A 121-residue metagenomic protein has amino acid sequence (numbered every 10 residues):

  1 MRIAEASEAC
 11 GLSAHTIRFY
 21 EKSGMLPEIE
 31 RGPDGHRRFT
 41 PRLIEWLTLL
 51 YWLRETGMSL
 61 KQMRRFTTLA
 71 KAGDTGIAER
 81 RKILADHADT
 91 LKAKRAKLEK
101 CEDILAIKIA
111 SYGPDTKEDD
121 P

Functional and structural regions predicted by a protein language model:
R2-E8, P27-E30, P41-P121: Arg/Lys-rich, alpha-helical DNA-contact motif
A6, S13-T16: Short glycine/proline-centered loop/turn elements that form peptide/ligand docking sites
C10-G11, G35: Conserved beta-strand-loop-alpha-helix junction that forms the acyl-donor binding cleft
H15-P33: Major-groove DNA-recognition helix of helix-turn-helix-type DNA-binding domains
